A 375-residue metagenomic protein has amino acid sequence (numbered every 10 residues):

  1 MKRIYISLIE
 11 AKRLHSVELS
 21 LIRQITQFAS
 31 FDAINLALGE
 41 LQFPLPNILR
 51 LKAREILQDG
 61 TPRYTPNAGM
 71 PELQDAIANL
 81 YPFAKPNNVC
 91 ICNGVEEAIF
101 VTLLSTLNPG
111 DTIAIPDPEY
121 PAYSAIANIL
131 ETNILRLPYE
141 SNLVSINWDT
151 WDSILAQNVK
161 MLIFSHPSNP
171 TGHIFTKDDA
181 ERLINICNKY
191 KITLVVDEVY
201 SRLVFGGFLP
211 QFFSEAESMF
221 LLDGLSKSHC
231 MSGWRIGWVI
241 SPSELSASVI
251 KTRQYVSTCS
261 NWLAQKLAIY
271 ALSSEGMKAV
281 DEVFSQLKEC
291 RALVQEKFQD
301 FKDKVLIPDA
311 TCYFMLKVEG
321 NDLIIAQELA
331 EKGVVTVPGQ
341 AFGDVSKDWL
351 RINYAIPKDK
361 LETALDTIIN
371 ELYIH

Functional and structural regions predicted by a protein language model:
K2-Y5, I9-E96, V101, S274 (+1 more regions): N-terminal small-domain helix-loop-helix segment of the aminotransferase-like
F83, G320, I324, E331-T336 (+1 more regions): PLP-dependent enzyme catalytic core of the Aspartate aminotransferase-like
L104-F164, K177: PLP-dependent aminotransferase-like
L130, K189-Y190, F301, K332: Helix C-cap/helix->beta junction micro-motif
S141-F205: Active-site phosphate-binding strand-loop segment of PLP-dependent enzymes
S214-S248, S260-L263: Active-site PLP attachment segment
V249-R253, A271-Q295: Structural signature of PLP-dependent enzymes
I269, S285-Q295, K304-K317, S346: Conserved glycine-rich beta-strand-loop-beta hairpin in the small C-terminal domain of fold type I
